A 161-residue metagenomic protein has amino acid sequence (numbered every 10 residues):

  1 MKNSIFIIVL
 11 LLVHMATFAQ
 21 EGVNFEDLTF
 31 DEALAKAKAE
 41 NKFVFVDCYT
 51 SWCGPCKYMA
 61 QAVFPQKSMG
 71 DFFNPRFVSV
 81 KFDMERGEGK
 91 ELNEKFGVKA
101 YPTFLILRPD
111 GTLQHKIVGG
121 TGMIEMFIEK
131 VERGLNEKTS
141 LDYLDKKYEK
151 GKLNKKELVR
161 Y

Functional and structural regions predicted by a protein language model:
M1-G22: Bacterial Sec-dependent N-terminal signal peptides
Q20-E40: N-terminal leader/targeting and pre-domain segments
G22-L28, C48-T50, A62-G89, V98 (+1 more regions): Thiol-based oxidoreductase modules, predominantly thioredoxin-like and allied folds used for disulfide exchange
E40-S51: Short active-site neighborhood of thiol/selenol oxidoreductases, capturing the structured segment around
C53-C56: Short cysteine clusters
V98-S140: Non-catalytic, surface beta->alpha helical segment in thiol-disulfide oxidoreductase systems
E125-Y161: Charged, amphipathic alpha-helical linkers/stalks
